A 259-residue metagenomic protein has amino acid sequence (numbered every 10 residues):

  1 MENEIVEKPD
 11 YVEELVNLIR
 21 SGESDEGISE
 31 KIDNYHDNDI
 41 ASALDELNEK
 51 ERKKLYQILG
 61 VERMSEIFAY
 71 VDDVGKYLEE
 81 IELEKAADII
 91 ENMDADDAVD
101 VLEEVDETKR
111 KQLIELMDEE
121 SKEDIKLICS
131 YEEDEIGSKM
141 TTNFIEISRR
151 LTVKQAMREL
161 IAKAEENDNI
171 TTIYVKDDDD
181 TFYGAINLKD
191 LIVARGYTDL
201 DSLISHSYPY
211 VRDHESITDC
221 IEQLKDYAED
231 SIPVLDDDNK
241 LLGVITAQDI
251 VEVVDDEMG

Functional and structural regions predicted by a protein language model:
M1-M258: Hydrophobic packing positions in regular secondary-structure scaffolds
